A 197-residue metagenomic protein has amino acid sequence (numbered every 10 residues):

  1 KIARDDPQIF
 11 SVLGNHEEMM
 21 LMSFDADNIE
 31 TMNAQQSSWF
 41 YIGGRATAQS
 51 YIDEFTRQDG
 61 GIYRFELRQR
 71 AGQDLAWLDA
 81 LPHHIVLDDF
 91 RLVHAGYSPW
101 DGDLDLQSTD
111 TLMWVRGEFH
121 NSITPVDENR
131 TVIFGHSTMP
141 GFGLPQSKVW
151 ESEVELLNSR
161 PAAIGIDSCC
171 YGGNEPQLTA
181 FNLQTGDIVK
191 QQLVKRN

Functional and structural regions predicted by a protein language model:
K1-P82: Active-site neighborhood of divalent metal-dependent phosphoester bond hydrolases
R4-F10, Q35-S38, T111, R116-H120 (+2 more regions): Glycine-rich loops and low-complexity Gly/Arg-rich segments that provide flexible linkers or classic glycine-based
I9, S38-W39, R91, R130 (+1 more regions): Short, flexible coil/turn micro-motifs enriched in small/turn-prone residues
V12-G14, I166, Q191: Conserved beta-strand termini and adjacent loop/short-helix elements that scaffold enzyme active sites in alpha/beta
S23, N28-E30, Q107, V149 (+1 more regions): Residues in and immediately flanking transmembrane alpha helices
D27-I29, A34-Q36, D103, T109-T111 (+2 more regions): Generic alpha-helical propensity signal that fires on short helical segments and nearby coil/disordered stretches
A48-G165, C169-P176: Acidic, His/Gly-enriched loop-helix segments that form or flank divalent-metal centers in metallo-dependent hydrolases
Q177-N197: Short, basic/aromatic-enriched C-terminal tail that caps enzymatic domains
